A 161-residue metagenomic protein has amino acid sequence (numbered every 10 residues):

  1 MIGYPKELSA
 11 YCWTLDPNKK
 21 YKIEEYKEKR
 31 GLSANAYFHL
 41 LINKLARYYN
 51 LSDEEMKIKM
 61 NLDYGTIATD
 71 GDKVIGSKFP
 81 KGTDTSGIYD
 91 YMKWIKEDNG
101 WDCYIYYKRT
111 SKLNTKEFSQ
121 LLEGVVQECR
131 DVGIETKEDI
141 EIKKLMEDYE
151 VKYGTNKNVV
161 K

Functional and structural regions predicted by a protein language model:
M1-K161: Acidic (Asp/Glu-rich) sequence patches and key acidic residues that form negatively charged surfaces used
